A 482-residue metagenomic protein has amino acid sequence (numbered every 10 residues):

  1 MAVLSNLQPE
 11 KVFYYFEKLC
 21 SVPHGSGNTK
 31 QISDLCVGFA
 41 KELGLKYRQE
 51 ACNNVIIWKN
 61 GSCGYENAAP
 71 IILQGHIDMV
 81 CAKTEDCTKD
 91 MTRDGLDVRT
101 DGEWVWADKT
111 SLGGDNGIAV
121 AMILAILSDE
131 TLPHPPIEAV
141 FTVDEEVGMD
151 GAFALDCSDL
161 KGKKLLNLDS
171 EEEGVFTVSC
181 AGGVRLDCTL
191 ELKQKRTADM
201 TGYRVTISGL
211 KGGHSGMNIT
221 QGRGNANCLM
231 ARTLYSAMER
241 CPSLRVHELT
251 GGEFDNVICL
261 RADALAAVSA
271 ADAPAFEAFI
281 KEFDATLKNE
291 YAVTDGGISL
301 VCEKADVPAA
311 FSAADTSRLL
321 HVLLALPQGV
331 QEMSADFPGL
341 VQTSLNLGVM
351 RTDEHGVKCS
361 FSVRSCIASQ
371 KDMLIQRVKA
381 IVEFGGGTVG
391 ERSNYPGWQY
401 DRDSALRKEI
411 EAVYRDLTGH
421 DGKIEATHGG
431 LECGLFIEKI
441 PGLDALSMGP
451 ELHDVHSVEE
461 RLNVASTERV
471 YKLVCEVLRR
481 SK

Functional and structural regions predicted by a protein language model:
A2-E103: Acidic/His- and Gly-rich active-site-bordering loop/insert found across diverse amide/peptide-bond hydrolases
P9-V12, A335, Q342-S344, G348-H355 (+2 more regions): Zn-dependent metallopeptidase/amidohydrolase metal-coordination segment
E17-S21, G252-F254, A264-L265, S299-A310 (+3 more regions): A short beta-alpha structural unit
Y65-V147, A152-K163, R185, T189-E191 (+6 more regions): Active-site metal-coordination/substrate-binding segment of hydrolases, especially metallo-dependent peptidases
H134-A226, L234, M238-E239: Fold-level recognition of mixed alpha/beta catalytic cores in primary-metabolism enzymes, strongest
S158, R223-R240, A270-A273, S317-L324 (+5 more regions): His/Asp/Glu-rich mid-to-C-terminal helical/loop segments that flank catalytic regions of hydrolases
N225-N227, A231-L249, Y400-L443: Active-site-adjacent substrate-binding region of metalloamidase/peptidase-like peptide-processing proteins
A226, D255-M333: A conserved active-site cap/scaffold subdomain adjacent to cofactor or substrate pockets
